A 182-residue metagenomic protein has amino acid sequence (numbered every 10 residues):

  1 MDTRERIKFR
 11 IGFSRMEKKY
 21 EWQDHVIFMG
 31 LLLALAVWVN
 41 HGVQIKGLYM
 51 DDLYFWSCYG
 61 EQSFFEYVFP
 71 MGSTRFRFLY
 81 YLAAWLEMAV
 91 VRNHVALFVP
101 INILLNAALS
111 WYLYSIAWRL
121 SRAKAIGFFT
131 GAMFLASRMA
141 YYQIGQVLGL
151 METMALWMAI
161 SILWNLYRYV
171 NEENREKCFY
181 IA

Functional and structural regions predicted by a protein language model:
M1-V37: Start-transfer (signal-anchor) and selected internal transmembrane alpha helices of multi-pass inner/ER membrane
A36-C58: Helix-to-loop transition at the C-terminal end of transmembrane segments
G42-V43, E87-M88, A136-G145: Juxtamembrane "helix-exit" motif on the non-cytosolic side of transmembrane helices
F69-R92: Short hydrophobic/aromatic helix or loop-helix immediately within or flanking a transmembrane segment in polytopic
P100-S121, S161-N165: Transmembrane-helix motifs of polytopic, lipid-linked glycan transferases
L113-M139, L156-W157: Transmembrane-helix signature of polytopic, membrane-embedded enzymes that assemble or transfer cell-envelope glycans
Y141-S161: Multi-pass, polyprenyl lipid-linked donor-dependent membrane glycosyltransferases
M154, A159-F179: Membrane-interface transmembrane helices that cradle and orient dolichyl/undecaprenyl
